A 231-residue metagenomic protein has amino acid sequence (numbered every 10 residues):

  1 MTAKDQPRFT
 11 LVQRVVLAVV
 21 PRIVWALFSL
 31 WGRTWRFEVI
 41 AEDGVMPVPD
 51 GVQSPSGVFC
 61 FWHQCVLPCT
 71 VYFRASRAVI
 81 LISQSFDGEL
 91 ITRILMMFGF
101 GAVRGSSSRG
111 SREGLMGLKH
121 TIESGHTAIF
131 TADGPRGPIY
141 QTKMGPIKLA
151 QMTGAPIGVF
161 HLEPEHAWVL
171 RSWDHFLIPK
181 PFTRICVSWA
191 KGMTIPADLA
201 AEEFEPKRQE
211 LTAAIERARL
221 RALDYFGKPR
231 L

Functional and structural regions predicted by a protein language model:
M1-S76, Q209-L231: Membrane-anchoring hydrophobic helices of lipid-metabolizing enzymes
A3, Q141-A201: A cross-family acyltransferase "interaction/gating" segment
P55-R109, V169: Catalytic core of membrane glycerolipid acyltransferases/transacylases, capturing the structured, soluble-facing
V71-A75, M97-F98, S124, A150-P156: Alpha-helix C-terminal capping segments
G88-T92, E113-H120: Short, charged beta->alpha transition segments
G105, T131, V159-L162: Generic beta-sheet signal
G117-L149, T153: Catalytic-site beta-strand/loop segments enriched in glycine and acidic/polar residues
